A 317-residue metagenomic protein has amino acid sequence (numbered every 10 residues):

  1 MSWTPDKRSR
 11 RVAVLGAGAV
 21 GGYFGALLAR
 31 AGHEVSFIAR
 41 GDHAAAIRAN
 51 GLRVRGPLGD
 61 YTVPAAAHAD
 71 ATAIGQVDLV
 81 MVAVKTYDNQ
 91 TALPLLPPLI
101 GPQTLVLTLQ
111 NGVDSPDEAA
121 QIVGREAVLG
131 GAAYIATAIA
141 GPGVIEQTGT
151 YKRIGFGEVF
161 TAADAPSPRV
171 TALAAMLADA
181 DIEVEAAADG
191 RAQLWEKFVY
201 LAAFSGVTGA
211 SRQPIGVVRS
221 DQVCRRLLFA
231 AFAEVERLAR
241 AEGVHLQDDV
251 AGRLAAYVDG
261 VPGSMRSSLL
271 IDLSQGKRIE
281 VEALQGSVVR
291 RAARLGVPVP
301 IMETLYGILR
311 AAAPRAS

Functional and structural regions predicted by a protein language model:
S2, D6-R8, L227-S317: NAD(P)-dependent Rossmann-like dehydrogenase/reductase catalytic/cofactor-binding core
S2-G56, D60: NAD(P)+-binding Rossmann beta1-loop-alpha1 motif at the extreme N-terminus of oxidoreductases
S9-R11, D78, K152: Nucleotide donor/acceptor-binding cores
A26, R30, P94-P98, Q121 (+3 more regions): Short, well-ordered alpha-helices that flank and scaffold nucleotide-derived cofactor binding pockets
A46, P98-L99, I122-A127, G131 (+1 more regions): Internal alpha-helical scaffold of NAD(P)-dependent oxidoreductase catalytic cores
D60-I145: Rossmann-like NAD(P)(H) cofactor-binding subdomain of soluble oxidoreductases
